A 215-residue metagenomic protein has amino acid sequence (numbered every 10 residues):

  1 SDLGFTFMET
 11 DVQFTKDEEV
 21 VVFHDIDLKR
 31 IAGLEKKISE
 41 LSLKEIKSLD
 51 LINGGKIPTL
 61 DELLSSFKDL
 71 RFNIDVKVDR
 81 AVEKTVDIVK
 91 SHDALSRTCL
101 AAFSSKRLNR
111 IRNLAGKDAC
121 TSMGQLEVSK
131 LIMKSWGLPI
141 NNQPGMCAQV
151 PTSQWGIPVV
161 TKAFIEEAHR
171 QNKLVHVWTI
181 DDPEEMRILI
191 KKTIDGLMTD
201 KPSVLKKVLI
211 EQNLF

Functional and structural regions predicted by a protein language model:
S1-F215: Phosphate-group recognition and catalysis centered on beta-loop-alpha active-site segments
